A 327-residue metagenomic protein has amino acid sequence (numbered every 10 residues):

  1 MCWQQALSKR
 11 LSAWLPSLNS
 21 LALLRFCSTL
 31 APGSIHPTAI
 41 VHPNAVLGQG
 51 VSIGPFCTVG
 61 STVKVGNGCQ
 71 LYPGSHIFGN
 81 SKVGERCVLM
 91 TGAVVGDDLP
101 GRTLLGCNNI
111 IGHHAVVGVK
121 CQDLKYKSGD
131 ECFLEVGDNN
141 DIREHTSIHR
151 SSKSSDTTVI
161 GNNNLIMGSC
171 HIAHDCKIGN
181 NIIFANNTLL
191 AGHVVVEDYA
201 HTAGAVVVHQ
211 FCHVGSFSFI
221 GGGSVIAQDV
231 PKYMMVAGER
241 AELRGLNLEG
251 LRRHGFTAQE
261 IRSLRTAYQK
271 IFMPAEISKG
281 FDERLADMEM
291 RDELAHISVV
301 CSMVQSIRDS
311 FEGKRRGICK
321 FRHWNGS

Functional and structural regions predicted by a protein language model:
M1-T38, P43-N44, Q49-G50, N108 (+5 more regions): Terminal amphipathic alpha-helical/low-complexity segments used for targeting or macromolecular assembly
S34-E242: Structural signal for interior beta-strand "rungs" in well-ordered beta-sheet cores of soluble enzyme domains
